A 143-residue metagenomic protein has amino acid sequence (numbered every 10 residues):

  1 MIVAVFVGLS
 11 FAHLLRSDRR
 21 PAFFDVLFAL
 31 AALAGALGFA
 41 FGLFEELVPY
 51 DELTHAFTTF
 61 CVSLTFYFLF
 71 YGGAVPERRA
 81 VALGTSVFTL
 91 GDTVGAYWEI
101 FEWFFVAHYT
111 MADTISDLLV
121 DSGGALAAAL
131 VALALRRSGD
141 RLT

Functional and structural regions predicted by a protein language model:
M1-F60, L64: "…centered on the first transmembrane helix and the immediately adjacent amphipathic helix/loop
F11-L15, L37-F44, L69-G73, A96 (+2 more regions): Structural signature of transmembrane alpha-helix termini at the membrane-water interface
F24, E52, R79-V87, D117 (+1 more regions): Residue-level signature of transmembrane alpha-helical entry/exit and packing/kink sites in multi-pass membrane
D25-F39, L83-F104, D113: Small-polar-interrupted transmembrane alpha-helices in polytopic inner-membrane proteins
G42-D51, G95-L126: Interfacial helix-loop-helix junctions of multi-pass membrane proteins
D51-F68, G91-E102: Short, conserved structural micro-motifs that define repeat-unit consensus positions and nucleotide-binding loops
F57-A74, A107-T110, G123-R137: Membrane-interfacial alpha-helical segments at the cytosolic side of multi-pass membrane proteins
Y71-G91, T143: Internal alpha-helical transmembrane segments of multi-pass membrane proteins
